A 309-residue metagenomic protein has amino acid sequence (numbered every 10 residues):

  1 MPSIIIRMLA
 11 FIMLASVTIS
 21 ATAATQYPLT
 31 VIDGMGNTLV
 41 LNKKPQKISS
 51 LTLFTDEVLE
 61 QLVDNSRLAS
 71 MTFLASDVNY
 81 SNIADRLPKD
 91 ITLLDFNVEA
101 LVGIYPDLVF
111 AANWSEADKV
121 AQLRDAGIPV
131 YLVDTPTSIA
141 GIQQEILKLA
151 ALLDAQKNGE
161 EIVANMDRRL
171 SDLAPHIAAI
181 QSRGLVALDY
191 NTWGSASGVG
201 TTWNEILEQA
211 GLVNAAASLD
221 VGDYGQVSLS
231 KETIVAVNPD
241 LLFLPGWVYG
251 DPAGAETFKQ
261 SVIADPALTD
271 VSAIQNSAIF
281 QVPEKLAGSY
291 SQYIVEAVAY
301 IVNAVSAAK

Functional and structural regions predicted by a protein language model:
P2, M8, L14-A15, I19-D56 (+4 more regions): Bacterial Sec-exported substrate-binding components of ABC uptake systems
G34-G36, P88-E99, D220-K231: Short helix-initiation/N-cap motifs at beta->coil->alpha
K47-G103, L108-N113, A215: A short, structured surface patch at a secondary-structure boundary
T52, N113, T135, P245-Y249 (+1 more regions): Short secondary-structure boundary segments
A75, T202-G225, Q281: His/Asp/Glu-enriched short active-site or ligand-binding loop at hydrolase and phosphoryl-transfer sites
I104-V109, P129, L212, V237-L242: Alpha-to-beta junction loops
D118, D134-K148, S182-I206, P252: Extracytoplasmic ligand-binding site segments that recognize negatively charged/polar headgroups
G141-L153, E160, A164, P175 (+1 more regions): Structured C-terminal subdomain patch of bacterial secreted/periplasmic proteins
